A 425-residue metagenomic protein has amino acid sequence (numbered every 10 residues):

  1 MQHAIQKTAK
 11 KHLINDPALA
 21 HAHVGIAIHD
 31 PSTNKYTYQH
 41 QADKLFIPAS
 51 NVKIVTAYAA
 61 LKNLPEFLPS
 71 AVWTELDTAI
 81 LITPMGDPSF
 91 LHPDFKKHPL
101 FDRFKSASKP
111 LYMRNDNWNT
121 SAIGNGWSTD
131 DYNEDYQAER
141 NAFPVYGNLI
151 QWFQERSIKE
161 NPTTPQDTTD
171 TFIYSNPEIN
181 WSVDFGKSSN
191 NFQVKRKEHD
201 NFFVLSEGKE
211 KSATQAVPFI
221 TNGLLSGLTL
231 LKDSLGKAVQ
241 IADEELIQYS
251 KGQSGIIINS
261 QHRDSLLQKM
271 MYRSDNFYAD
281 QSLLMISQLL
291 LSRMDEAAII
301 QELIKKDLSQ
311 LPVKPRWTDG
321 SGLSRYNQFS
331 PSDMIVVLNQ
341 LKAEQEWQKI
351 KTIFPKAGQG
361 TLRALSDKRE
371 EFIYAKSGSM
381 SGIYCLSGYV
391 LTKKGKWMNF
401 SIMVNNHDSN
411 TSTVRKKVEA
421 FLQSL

Functional and structural regions predicted by a protein language model:
M1-L45, L64-E66, R103-K109, S424: Beta-lactamase-like hydrolase cores
T8-K11, S175-E178, D367-Y374: Short Pro/Gly-enriched beta-strand edge/turn motifs at strand-loop
I26-I28, S70-T74, S387: Short beta-strand scaffold segments in enzyme catalytic cores
T37-Q39, I258, L283-L425: Small-residue-rich helix-loop
H40-A42, D94-K96, V217, D319-G320: N-terminal post-signal-peptidase region of extra-cytosolic proteins
F46-A60: Active/ligand-binding-proximal structured segments within catalytic/core domains that scaffold catalytic residues
K62-V313: Conserved serine DD-peptidase/penicillin-binding transpeptidase domain and beta-lactam-recognizing active-site
